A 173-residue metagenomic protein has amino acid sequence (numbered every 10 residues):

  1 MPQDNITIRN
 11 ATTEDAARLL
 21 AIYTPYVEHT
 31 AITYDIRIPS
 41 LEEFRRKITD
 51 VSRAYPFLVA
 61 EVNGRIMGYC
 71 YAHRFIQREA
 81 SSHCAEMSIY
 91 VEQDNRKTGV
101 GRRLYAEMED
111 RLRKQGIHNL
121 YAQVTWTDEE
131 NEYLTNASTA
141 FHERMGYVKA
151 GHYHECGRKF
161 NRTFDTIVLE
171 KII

Functional and structural regions predicted by a protein language model:
T7-L19: A short beta-loop-alpha structural element at the N-terminal edge of CoA-dependent acyl/N-acetyltransferase catalytic
L20-K47: Conserved GNAT-fold acetyl-CoA-binding loop/helix
I38-D94, Y105-A106, R111, I172-I173: Acetyl-CoA-dependent GNAT
K97-R113, N136-A140: Conserved acetyl-CoA-binding loop-helix of GNAT-fold acetyltransferases
L112-L134: Conserved GNAT acetyl-CoA-binding A-motif
Q123-T125, T139, E143-R162: Conserved catalytic-core motifs of GNAT/GCN5-like acyltransferases
T135, E155-I173: C-terminal "cap" of GNAT-fold acetyltransferases
